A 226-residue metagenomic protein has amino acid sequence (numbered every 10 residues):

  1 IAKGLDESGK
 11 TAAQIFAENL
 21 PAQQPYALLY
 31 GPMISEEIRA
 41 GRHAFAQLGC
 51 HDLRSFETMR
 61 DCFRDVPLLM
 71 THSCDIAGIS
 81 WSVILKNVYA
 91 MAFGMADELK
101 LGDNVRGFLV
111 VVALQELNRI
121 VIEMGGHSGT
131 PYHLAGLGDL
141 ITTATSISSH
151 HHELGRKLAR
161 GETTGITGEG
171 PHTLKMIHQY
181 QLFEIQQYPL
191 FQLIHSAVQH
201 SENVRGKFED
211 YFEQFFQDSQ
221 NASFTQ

Functional and structural regions predicted by a protein language model:
I1-A2, S73, F191: Short beta-strands and strand-loop turn motifs
I1-R42, M59: Rossmann-like NAD(P)(H) cofactor-binding subdomain of soluble oxidoreductases
K3, C50-H51, S146: Short glycine-/small-residue-rich Rossmann-like dinucleotide-binding loops
L5, Y30-E36, D52, C74-I79 (+3 more regions): Glycine-rich beta-alpha junction loops
E7, E36, A40, W81-V83 (+6 more regions): Generic structural "secondary-structure junction" signal
E7, R54, S149: Short alpha-helical
I15-P25, H43-T130: Internal alpha-helical scaffold of NAD(P)-dependent oxidoreductase catalytic cores
K86, F93-G94, I122-Q226: NAD(P)-dependent Rossmann-like dehydrogenase/reductase catalytic/cofactor-binding core
